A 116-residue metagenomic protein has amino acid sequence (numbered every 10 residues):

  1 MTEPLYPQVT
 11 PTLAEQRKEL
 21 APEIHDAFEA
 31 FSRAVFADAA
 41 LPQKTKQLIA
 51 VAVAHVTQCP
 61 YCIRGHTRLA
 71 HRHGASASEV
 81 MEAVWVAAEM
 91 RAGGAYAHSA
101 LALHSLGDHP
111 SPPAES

Functional and structural regions predicted by a protein language model:
M1-T45, A97-S116: Acidic, glycine/proline-rich low-complexity segments that act as flexible tails and inter-domain linkers
H25, R64-E79: Iron-sulfur (Fe-S) cluster-binding segments and ferredoxin-like electron-carrier domains, especially [2Fe-2S]
S32-R33, A50, T67-H71, W85: Amphipathic alpha-helical segments within well-ordered protein domains
A40-T57, A77-V84: Immediate flanking context of iron-sulfur cluster ligation sites
H55, H66, H98: Histidine-centered active-site/metal-ligand motif
C59-C62: Short cysteine clusters
G74-V86, P110-S116: Charge-rich, acidic-biased intrinsically disordered regions
M81-L106: C-terminal structural segments of small proteins and small subunits
